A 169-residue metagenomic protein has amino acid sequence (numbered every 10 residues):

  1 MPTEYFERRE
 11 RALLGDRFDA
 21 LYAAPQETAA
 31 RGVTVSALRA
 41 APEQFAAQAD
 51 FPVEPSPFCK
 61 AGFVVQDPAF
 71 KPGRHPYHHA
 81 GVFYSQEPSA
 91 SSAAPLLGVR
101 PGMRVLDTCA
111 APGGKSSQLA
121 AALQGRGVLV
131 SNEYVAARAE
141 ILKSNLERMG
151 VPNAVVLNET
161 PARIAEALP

Functional and structural regions predicted by a protein language model:
M1-P169: S-adenosylmethionine
